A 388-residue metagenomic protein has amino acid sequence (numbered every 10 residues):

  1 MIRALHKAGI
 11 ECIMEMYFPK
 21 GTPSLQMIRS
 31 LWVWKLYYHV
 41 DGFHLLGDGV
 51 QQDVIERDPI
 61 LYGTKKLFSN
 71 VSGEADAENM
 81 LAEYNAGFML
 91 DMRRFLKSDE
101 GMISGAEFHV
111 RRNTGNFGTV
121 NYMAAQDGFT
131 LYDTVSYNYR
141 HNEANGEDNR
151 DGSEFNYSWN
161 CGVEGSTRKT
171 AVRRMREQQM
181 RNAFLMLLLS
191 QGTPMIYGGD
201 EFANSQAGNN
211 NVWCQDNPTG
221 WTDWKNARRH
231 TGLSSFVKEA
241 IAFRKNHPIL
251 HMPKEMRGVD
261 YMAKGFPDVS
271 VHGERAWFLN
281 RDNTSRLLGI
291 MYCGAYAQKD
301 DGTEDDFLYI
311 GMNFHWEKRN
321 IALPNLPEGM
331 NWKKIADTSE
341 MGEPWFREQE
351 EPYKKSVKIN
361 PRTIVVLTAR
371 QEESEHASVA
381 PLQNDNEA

Functional and structural regions predicted by a protein language model:
M1-E11, F18-Y37, A144-G165, D216-W221: Aromatic- and acidic-residue-enriched carbohydrate-binding clefts of CAZyme catalytic domains
A4, A8-G9, P19-E74: Active-site neighborhood of glycoside hydrolase catalytic domains
A4-C12, V33, Y37-V40, M186-T193 (+2 more regions): A structural motif corresponding to the C-terminal end of an alpha-helix and its immediate exit/capping segment
C12-M16, F43-L46, M195-G199: Short beta-strand segments at enzyme active-site cores
P19-L25, H39-D48, G162-R176, W221-A227: The substrate-binding groove and active-site-proximal loops of carbohydrate-active enzymes, especially glycoside
Q51-G198, F202-A203, N211-Q215, P248-E255 (+6 more regions): Conserved alpha/beta catalytic core and glycan-binding cleft of carbohydrate-active enzymes
R173-E177, R181, M186-I196, D200-F202 (+1 more regions): Carbohydrate-interacting/catalytic domains
